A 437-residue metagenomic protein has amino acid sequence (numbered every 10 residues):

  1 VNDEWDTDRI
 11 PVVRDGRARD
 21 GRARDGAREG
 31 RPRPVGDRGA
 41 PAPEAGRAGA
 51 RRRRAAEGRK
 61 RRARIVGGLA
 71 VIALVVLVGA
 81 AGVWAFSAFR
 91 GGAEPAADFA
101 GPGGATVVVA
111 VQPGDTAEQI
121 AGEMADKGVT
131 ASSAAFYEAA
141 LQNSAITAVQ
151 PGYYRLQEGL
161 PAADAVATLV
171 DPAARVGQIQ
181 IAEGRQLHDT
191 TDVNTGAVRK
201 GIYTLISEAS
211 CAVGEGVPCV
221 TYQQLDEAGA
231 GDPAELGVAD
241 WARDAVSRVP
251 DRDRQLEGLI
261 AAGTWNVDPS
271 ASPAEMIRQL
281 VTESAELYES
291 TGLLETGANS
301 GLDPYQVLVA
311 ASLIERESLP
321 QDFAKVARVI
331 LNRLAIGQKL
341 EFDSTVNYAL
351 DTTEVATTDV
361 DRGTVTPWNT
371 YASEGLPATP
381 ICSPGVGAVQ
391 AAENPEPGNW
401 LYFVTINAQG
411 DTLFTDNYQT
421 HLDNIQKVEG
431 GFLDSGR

Functional and structural regions predicted by a protein language model:
V1-V66: Terminal targeting segments of Actinobacterial cell-envelope proteins
A48-A96: Hydrophobic single-pass membrane-targeting/anchoring helices
R53-A56, A63-V75, T147, L160-Q180 (+5 more regions): Solvent-exposed, charged interface segments at domain starts and junctions
G58-G68, V107-Q112, V355-T358: N-terminal short leaders/motifs
G67-A73, G114-E118, D361-V365: A broad, low-specificity signal for short, low-complexity segments enriched in glycine/proline and polar/charged
A88-E94, A135-A139, A298-L302, D359-R362: Short hydrophobic/aromatic-rich motifs at helix boundaries and adjacent loops
R90-A271, R278-Q279: Signal peptide-directed extracytoplasmic domains
S207, C211, Q223-R437: Bacterial extracytoplasmic/cell-wall-associated proteins, especially those involved in peptidoglycan
